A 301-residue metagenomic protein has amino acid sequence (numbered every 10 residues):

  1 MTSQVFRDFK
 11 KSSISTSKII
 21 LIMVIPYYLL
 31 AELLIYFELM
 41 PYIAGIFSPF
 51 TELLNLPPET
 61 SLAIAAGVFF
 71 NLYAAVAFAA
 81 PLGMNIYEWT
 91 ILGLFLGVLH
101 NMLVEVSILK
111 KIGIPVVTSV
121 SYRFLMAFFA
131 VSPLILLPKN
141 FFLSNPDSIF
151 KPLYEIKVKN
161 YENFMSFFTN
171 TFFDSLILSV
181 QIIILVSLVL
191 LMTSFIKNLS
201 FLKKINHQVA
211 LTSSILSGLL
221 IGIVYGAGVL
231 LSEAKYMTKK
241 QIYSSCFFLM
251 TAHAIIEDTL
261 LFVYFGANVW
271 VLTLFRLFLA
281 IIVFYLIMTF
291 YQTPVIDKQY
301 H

Functional and structural regions predicted by a protein language model:
M1-F50, M126-I205, L274, F278 (+2 more regions): Selected transmembrane alpha-helices and immediately adjacent juxtamembrane segments of polytopic inner-membrane
I22, P26, L30, A66 (+13 more regions): Hydrophobic faces of alpha-helical transmembrane segments in multi-pass integral membrane proteins
E32-Y42, S61-A77, V120-F129, V158-M165 (+2 more regions): Hydrophobic alpha-helical transmembrane segments
Y36, A80-Y87, N140-F141, A267: Helix-coil boundary and interhelical linker segments in multi-pass alpha-helical membrane proteins
P57-I114, Q208-F262: Alpha-helical membrane segments and immediately flanking helix-loop junctions that form or couple to the substrate/ion
G113-S121: Short loop segments and helix-boundary regions at transmembrane helix junctions of multi-pass inner-membrane proteins
F262-L274: Extracellular/periplasmic helix-loop-helix junctions in multi-pass membrane proteins
M288-H301: Membrane-interface capping segments at transmembrane-helix boundaries
